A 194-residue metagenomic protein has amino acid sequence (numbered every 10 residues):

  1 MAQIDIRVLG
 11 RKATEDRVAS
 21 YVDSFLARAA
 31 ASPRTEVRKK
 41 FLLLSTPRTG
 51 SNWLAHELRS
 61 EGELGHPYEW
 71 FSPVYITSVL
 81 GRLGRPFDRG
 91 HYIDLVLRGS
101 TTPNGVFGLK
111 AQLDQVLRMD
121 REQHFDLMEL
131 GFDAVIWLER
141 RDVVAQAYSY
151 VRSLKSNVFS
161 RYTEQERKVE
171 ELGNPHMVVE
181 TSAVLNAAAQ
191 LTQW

Functional and structural regions predicted by a protein language model:
M1-T102: PAPS-dependent sulfotransferase catalytic core
F41, G65, F107-L109, A134-L138: Hydrophobic/aromatic beta-strand patches that form the interior of the parallel beta-sheet core in alpha/beta enzyme
S45-S51, G108, A147-S149, S153: Small-side-chain structural scaffolding
F71-S72, F107, V144, S160: Generic, ordered loop/turn and secondary-structure boundary motif
S100-P103, L130-F132: Glycine-rich phosphate-binding loop signature in dinucleotide/nucleotide-binding domains
T102, Q193-W194: A structural motif corresponding to the C-terminal end of an alpha-helix and its immediate exit/capping segment
Q112-Q193: PAPS-dependent sulfotransferase catalytic domain
